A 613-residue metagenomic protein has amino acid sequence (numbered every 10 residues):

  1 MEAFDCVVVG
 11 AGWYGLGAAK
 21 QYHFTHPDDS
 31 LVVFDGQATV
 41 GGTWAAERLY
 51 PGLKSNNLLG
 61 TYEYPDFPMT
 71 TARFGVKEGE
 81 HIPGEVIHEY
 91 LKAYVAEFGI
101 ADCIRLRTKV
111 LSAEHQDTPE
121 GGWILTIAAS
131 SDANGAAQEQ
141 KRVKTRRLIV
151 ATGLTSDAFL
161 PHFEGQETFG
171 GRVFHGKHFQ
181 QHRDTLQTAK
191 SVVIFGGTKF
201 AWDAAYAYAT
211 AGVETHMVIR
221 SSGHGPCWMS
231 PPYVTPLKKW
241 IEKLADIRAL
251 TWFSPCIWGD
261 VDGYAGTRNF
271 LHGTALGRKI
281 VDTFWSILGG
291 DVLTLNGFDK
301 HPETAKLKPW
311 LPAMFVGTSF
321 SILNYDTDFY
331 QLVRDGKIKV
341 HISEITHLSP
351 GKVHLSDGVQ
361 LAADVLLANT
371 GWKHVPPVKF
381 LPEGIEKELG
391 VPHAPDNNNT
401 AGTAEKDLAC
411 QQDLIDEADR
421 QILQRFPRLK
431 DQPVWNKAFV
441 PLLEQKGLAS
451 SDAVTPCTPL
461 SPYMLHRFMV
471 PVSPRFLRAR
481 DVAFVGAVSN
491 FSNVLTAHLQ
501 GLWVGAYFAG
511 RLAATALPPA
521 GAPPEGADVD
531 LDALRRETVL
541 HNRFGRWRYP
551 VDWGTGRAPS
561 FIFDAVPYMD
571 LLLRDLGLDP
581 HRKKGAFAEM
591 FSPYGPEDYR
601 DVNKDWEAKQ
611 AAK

Functional and structural regions predicted by a protein language model:
M1-A3, T25, F174-T188: A short, basic/flexible loop-to-alpha-helix module at the beginning of a structural domain
E2-V7, A11-Q166, A189, G197 (+1 more regions): N-terminal FAD-binding dinucleotide-binding subdomain shared by FAD-dependent oxidases/monooxygenases
L160-H178: Juxtamembrane loop segments immediately following a transmembrane helix
H175-K177, F200, S492-N493: Glycine/small-residue-rich pyrophosphate-binding loop that anchors the diphosphate of NDP-sugar donors
V192: Conserved class I S-adenosyl-L-methionine
F200-T210: Extended, low-complexity cationic-aromatic segments
